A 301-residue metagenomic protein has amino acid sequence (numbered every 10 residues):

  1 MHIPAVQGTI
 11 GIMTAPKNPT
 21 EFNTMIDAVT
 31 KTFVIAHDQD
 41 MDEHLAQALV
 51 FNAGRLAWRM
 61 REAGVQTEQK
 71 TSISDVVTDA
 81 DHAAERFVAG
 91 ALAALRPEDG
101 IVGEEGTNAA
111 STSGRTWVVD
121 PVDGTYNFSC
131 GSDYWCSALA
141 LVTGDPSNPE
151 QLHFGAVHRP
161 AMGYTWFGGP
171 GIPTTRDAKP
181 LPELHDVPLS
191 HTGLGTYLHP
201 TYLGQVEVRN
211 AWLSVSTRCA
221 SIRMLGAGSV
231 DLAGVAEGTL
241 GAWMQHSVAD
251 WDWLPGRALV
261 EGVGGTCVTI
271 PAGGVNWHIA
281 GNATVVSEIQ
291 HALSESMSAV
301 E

Functional and structural regions predicted by a protein language model:
H2, T9, M13-V122: N-terminal subdomain of lithium-sensitive/metallo-dependent phosphomonoesterases centered on the IMPase/IPPase/PAP
A57, D81, L92, T125 (+5 more regions): Residue-level signal for inorganic ion chemistry
I73, M162, G273-V275: Short acidic/glycine-enriched loop/turn segments that link adjacent beta-strands
H82, E105, P121-G124, P160 (+3 more regions): Generic detector of well-ordered alpha-helical packing
S111-G171: DPxDG-like acidic metal-binding loop motif
P182-E301: An extended, acidic
